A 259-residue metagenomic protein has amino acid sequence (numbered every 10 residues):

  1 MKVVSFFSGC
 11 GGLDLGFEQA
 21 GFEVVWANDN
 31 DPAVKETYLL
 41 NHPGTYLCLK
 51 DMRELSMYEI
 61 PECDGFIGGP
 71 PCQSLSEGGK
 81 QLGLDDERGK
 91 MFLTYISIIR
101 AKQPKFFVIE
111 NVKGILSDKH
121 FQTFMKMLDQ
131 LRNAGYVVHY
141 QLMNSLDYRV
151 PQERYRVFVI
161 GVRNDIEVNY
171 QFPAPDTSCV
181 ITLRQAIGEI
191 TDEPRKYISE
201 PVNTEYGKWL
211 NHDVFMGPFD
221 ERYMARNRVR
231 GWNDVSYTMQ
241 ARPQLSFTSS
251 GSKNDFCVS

Functional and structural regions predicted by a protein language model:
K2-Q103, K113-S117, F121-M125: Core alpha/beta nucleotide-donor-binding catalytic domains of modification enzymes
K2-V24, Q130-N133, R156-S259: S-adenosyl-L-methionine-dependent DNA methyltransferase catalytic core
D14, Q73-E77, I115-D118, R149-Q152 (+2 more regions): Short catalytic/ligand-binding loop motif for oxyanion handling, primarily in non-cytosolic enzymes, centered on
D29, K90-E153, V157-V162: Conserved Class I SAM-dependent methyltransferase catalytic core
L47, P70, E77-G79, D86 (+6 more regions): Residue-level signal for pocket-adjacent positions within structured domains
L49, I67, N144, I160-V162 (+1 more regions): Residue-level detector of conserved, well-ordered beta-strand and adjacent loop positions that form binding/recognition
M52, L142-S145, E221-A225: Short alpha-helical segments and helix-capping/turn motifs at coil-helix boundaries
M57, Y148-Q152, R228: Acidic pyrophosphate-coordinating catalytic loop
